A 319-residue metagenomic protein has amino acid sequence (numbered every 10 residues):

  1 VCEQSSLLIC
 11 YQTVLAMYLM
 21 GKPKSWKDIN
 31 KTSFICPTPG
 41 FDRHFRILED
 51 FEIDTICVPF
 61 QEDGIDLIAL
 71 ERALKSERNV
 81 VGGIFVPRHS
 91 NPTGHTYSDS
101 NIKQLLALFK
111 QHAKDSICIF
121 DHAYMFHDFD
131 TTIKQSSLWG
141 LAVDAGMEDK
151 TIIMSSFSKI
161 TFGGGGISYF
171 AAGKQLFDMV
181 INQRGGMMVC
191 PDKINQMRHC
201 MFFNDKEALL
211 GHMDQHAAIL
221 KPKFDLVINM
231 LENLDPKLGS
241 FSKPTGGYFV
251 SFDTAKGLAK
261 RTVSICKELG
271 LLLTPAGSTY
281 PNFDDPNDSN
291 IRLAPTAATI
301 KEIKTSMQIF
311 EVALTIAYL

Functional and structural regions predicted by a protein language model:
V1-A113, F126-G146, Q308-E311, T315-Y318: Conserved core of the PLP fold type I
K22, E268, N282-L319: PLP-dependent enzyme catalytic core of the Aspartate aminotransferase-like
G82, I117-C118, I152: Hydrophobic "anchor" residues on beta-strands that sit immediately upstream of conserved functional sites
H122-Y124: Conserved Walker B
A142-K221: Conserved core segment of the aminotransferase class I/II
A171, S251-D253, A294-T296: Short hydrophobic/aromatic beta-strand micro-patches that form the beta-sheet surface supporting nucleotide- or nucleic
D214-I228, G239-D253, I265-K267: Conserved glycine-rich beta-strand-loop-beta hairpin in the small C-terminal domain of fold type I
G257-T262, K301-T305: Short, conserved charged micro-motifs
